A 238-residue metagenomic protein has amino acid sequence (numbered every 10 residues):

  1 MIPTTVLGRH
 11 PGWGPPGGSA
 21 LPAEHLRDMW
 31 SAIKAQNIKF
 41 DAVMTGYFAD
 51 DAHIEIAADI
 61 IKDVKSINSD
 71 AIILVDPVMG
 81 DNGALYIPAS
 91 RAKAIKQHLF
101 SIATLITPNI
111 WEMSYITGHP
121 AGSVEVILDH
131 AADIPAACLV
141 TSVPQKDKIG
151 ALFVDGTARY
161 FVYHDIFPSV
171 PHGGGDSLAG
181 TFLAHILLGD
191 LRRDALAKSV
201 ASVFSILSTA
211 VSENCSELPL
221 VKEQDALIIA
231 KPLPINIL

Functional and structural regions predicted by a protein language model:
M1-N82, E223-L238: Conserved N-terminal subdomain of the carbohydrate kinase-like
I2, F161-V162: Hydrophobic residues at beta-strand termini and immediately following loops that shape nucleotide-binding pockets
T5-L7, A49, M79, E112 (+3 more regions): Glycine-rich beta-alpha junction loops
H25, M29, D50-A57, R91 (+6 more regions): General structural feature for long, well-ordered alpha-helical segments within catalytic domains of soluble enzymes
A32-Q36, D63-I67, I102-I106, I116-P120 (+3 more regions): Change "in soluble alpha/beta enzymes" to "in soluble alpha/beta proteins
I87-Y160, S169, D190-R193: Conserved phosphate/ATP/ADP-binding segment of small-molecule kinases
S114-Y115, P168-R192, L196: Short, small-residue alpha-helix embedded
D194-L238: Charged C-terminal helix
